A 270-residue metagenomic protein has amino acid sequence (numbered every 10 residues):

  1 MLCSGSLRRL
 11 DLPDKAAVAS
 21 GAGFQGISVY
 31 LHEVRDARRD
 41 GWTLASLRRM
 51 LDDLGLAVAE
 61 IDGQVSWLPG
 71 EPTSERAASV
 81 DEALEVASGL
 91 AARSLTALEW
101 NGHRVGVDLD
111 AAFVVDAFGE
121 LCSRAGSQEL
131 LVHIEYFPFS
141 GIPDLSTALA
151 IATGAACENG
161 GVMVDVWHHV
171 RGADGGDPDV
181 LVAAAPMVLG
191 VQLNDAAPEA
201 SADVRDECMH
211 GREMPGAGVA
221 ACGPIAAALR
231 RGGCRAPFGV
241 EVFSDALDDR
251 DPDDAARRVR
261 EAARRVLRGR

Functional and structural regions predicted by a protein language model:
M1-A92, C157-G161, R257-R270: N-terminal pre-domain/capping segments
G5-L12, Y30-T43, S66-R76, G102-D108 (+5 more regions): Acidic-and-aromatic substrate-binding clefts and catalytic sites of carbohydrate-active enzymes
P13-A17, M50-L54, P69-V164, R171: Active-site acidic/histidine proton-transfer and metal-coordination neighborhood in alpha/beta enzyme cores
K15-V18, T43-M50, S79-V86, V114-L121 (+5 more regions): A general structural detector for well-ordered alpha-helical segments in enzyme core domains, enriched
A19, I27, L51, A87 (+7 more regions): Conserved, mostly hydrophobic/aromatic
F24, A92, V188, C234-R235: A structural motif
I27, A59-I61, G119-V219: Acidic/histidine-rich catalytic cores of soluble enzymes
S28-V29, A59-I61, R93-E99, V132-E135 (+1 more regions): Short beta-strand segments at enzyme active-site cores
